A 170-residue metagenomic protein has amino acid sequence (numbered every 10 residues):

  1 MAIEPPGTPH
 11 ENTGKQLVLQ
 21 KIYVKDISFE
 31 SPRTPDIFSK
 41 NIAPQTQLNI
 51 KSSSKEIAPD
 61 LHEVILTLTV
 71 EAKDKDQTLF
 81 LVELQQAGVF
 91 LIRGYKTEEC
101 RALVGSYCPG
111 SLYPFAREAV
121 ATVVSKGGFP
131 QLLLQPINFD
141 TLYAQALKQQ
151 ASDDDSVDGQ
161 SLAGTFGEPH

Functional and structural regions predicted by a protein language model:
A2-S111, F115-H170: N-terminal intrinsically disordered, cationic/polar leader segments that include organellar targeting peptides
